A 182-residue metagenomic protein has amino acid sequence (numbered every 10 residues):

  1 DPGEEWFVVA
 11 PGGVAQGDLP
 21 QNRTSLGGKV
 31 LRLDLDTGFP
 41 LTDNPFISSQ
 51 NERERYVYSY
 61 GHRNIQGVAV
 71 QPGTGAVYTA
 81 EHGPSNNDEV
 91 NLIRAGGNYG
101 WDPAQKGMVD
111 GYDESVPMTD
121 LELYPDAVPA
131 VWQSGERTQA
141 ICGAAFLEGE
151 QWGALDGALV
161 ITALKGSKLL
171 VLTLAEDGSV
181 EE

Functional and structural regions predicted by a protein language model:
G3-E181: Beta-propeller domain segments
